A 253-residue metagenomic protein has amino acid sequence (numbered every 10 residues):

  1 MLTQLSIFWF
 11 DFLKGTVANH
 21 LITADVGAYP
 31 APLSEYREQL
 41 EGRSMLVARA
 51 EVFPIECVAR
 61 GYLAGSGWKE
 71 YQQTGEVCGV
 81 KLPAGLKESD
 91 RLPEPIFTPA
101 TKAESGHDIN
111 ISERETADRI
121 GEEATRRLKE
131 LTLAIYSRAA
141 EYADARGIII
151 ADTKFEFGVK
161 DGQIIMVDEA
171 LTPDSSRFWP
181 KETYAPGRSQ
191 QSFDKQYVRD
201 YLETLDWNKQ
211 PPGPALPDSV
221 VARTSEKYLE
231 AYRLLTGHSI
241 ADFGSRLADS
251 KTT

Functional and structural regions predicted by a protein language model:
M1-A100, N208-A215, S219-L247, T253: Active-site loop/lid in soluble adenylation, ligation, and acyl-transfer enzymes
Q4, E123, R127-A134, F193 (+3 more regions): Generic recognition of stable, solvent-exposed alpha-helical segments in well-folded globular domains
A64-S66, Q163-I164, T172-P173: Short, charged/polar surface micro-motifs in flexible loops or helix N-caps
S89-E122: A short mid-domain helix/strand-loop element embedded in enzyme catalytic domains that forms or borders the active-site
I120-A151: A long amphipathic alpha-helix within ATP-dependent nucleotide-binding catalytic cores
A151-A170: Conserved metal-phosphate-binding beta-hairpin within the catalytic cores of diverse ATP-dependent phosphoryl-transfer
A170-A231: C-terminal helix-cap and adjacent tail motif
